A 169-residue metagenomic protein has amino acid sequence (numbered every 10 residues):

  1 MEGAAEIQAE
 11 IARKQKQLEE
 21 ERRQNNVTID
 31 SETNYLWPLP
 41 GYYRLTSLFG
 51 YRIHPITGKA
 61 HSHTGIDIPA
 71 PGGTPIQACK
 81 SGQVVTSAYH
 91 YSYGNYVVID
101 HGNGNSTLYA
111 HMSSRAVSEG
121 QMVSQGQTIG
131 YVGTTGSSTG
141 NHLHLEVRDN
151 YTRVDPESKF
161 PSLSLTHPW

Functional and structural regions predicted by a protein language model:
M1-T33: Alpha-helical oligomerization segments with coiled-coil/rod-like character
N34-W169: Catalytic cores of peptidoglycan-degrading enzymes
